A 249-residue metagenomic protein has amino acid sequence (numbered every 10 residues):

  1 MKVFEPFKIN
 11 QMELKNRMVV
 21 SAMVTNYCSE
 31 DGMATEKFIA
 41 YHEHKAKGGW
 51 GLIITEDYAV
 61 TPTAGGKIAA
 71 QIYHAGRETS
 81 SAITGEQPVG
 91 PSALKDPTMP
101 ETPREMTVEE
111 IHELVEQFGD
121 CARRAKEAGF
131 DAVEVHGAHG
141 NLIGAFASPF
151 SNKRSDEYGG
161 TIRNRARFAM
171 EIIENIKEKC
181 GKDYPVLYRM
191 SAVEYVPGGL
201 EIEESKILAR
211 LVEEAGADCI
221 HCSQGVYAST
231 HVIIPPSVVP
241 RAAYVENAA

Functional and structural regions predicted by a protein language model:
M1-A249: Flavin-dependent oxidoreductase catalytic cores
